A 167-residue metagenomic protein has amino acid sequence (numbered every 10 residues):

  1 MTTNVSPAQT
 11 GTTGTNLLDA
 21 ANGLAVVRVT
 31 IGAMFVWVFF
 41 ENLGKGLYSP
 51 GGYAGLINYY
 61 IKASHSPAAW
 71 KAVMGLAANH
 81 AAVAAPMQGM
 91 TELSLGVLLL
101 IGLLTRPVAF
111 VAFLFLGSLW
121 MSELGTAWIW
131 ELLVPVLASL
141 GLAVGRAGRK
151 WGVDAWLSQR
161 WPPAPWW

Functional and structural regions predicted by a protein language model:
M1-S94, I101-W167: Extended, low-polarity transmembrane helix blocks
